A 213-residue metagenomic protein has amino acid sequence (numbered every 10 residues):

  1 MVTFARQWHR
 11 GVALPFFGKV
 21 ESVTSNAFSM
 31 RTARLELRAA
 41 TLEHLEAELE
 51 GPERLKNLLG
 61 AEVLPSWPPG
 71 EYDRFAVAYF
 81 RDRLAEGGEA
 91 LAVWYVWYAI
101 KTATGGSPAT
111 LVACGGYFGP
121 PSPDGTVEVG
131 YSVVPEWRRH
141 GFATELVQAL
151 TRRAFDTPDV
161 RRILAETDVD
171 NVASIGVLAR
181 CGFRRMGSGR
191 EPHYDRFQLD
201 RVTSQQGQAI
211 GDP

Functional and structural regions predicted by a protein language model:
V2-T3, Q7-H9, A13-E128, V133-E136 (+3 more regions): GNAT-family acyltransferases
G141-T144: Glycine-rich acyl-CoA binding loop
T157-E166: Conserved GNAT acetyl-CoA-binding A-motif
A165-I175: Conserved beta-strand-loop-alpha-helix junction that forms the acyl-donor binding cleft
L178: Conserved active-site tyrosine of GNAT-family acetyltransferases
